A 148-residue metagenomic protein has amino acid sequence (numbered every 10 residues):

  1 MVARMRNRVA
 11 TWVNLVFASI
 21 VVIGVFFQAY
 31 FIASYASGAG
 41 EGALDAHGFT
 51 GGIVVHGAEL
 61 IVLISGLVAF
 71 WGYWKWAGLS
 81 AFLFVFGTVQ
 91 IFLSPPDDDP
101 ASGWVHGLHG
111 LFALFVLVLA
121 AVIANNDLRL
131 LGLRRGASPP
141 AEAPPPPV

Functional and structural regions predicted by a protein language model:
M1-V148: Polytopic transmembrane helical bundles with strong interfacial aromatic enrichment
